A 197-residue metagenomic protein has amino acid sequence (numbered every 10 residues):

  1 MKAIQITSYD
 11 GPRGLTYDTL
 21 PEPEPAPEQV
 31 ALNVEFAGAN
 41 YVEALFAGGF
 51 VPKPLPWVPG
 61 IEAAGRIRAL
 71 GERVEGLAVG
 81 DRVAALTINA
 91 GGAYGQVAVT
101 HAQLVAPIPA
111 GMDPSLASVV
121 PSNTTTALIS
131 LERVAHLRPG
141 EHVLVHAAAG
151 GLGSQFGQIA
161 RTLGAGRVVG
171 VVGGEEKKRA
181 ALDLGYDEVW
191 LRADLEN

Functional and structural regions predicted by a protein language model:
I4-T7, R68, A98: Conserved hydrophobic/aromatic positions in well-ordered beta-strands
D10-L15, Y41-E43: Short N-terminal binding/cap micro-motifs at the start of the first secondary-structure element
Y17-E22, A64-R66, V97-V99, V105: Conserved hydrophobic/aromatic beta-strand scaffold that supports enzyme active sites
P21-G38, A47-A90: Glycine-rich beta-strand-centered segment in the early N-terminal region that forms part of a ligand/cofactor-binding
L45, G76, A85-A147: NAD(P)H dinucleotide-binding glycine-rich loop of Rossmann-like/cofactor-binding domains, especially the beta1-alpha1
N89, G111, G173, A193-N197: Short, acidic/turn-prone active-site loops that include or flank metal/cofactor- and phosphate-binding residues
S118-D194: Mid-domain Rossmann-like dinucleotide-binding core that forms the NAD(H)/NADP(H) cofactor-binding site
